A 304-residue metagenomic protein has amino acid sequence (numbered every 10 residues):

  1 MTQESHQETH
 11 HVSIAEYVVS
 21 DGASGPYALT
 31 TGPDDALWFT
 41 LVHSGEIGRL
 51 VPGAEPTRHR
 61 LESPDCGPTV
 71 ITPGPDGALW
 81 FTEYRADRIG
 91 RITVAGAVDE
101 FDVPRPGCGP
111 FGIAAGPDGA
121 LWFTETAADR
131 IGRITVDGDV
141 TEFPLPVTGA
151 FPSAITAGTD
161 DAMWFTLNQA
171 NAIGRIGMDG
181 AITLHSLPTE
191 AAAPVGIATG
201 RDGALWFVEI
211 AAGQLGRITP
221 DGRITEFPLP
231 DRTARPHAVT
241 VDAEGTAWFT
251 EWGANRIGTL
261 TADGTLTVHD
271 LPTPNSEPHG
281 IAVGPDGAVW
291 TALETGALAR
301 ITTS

Functional and structural regions predicted by a protein language model:
T2-A23: A short helix->beta-strand "capping" segment at the edge of beta-propeller domains
A15-V19, P56-L61, V98-V103, V140-L145 (+3 more regions): A short beta-strand motif characteristic of beta-propeller blades
D21-D34, P64-D76, R105-D118, V147-D161 (+4 more regions): Beta-rich, blade/repeat-based domains predominating in secreted/periplasmic proteins but also intracellular
L37-H43, L79-R85, L121-A127, M163-Q169 (+3 more regions): Conserved beta-strand positions in repeat-built beta-propeller and related beta-rich domains
E46-G48, D87-G90, D129-G132, N171-G174 (+3 more regions): A short loop-to-beta-strand structural motif that recurs across blades of beta-propeller domains
V51-A54, I92-G96, I134-G138, I176-A181 (+3 more regions): Short loop/turn segments that connect beta-strands within beta-propeller blades
F111-I113, W122-H185, A191-I197: Solenoidal tandem-repeat scaffolds enriched in leucines and small polar residues
